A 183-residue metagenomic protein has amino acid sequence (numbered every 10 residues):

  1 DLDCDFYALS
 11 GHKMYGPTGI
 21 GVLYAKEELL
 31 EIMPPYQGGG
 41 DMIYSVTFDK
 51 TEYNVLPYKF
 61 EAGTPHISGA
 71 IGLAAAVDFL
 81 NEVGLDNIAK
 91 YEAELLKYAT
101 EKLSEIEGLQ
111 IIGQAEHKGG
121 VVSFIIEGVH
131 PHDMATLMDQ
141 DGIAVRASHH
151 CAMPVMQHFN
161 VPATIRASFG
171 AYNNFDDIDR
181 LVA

Functional and structural regions predicted by a protein language model:
D1-A183: Pyridoxal 5′-phosphate
